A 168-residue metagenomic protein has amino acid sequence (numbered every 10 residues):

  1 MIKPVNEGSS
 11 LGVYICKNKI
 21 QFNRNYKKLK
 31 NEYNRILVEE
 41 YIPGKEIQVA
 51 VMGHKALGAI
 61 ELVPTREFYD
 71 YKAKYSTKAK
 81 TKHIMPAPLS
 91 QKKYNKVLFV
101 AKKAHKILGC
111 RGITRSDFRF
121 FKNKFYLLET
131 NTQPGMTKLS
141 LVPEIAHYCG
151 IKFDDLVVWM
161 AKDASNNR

Functional and structural regions predicted by a protein language model:
M1, R35-V38, G112-R115: A short linear hydrophobic-aromatic micro-motif
M1-R24: Conserved anion/nucleotide-ligand pocket segment
K3, E39, N131: Short beta-strand segments
V5-N6, T77-K78, K138: Short, flexible turn/loop "capping" segments at secondary-structure junctions
S10, T81-I84, K138-V142: Short small-residue beta-strand/loop micro-motif enriched in glycine and branched aliphatics
K17-F99, F120, K124-Y126: Phosphate-binding site of ATP-dependent enzymes
S90-R168: ATP-dependent carboxylate activation and anion-phosphoryl transfer catalytic cores that bind Mg-ATP to form
